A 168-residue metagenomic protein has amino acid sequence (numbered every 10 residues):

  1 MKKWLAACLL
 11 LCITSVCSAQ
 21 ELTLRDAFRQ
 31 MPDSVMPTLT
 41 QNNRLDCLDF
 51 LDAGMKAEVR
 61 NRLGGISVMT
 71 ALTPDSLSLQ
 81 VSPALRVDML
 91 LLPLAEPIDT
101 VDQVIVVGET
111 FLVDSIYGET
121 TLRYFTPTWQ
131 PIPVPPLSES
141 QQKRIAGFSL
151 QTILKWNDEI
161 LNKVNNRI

Functional and structural regions predicted by a protein language model:
W4-T14: Sec-dependent N-terminal signal peptides
S15-A19: Sec/Tat signal peptide C-region and signal peptidase I cleavage site
Q20-P97: Terminal domain-start segments
I98-D99, I116: Extracellular/periplasmic catalytic domains that process cell-envelope and extracellular macromolecules
D99-F111, N162-I168: Acidic/hydrophobic-patterned starts of short beta strands in beta-sheet-rich repeat architectures
V104-E139: Mid-length scaffold segments of soluble, non-membrane domains
P135-I168: Short aromatic loop motif centered on NTY/YTY
